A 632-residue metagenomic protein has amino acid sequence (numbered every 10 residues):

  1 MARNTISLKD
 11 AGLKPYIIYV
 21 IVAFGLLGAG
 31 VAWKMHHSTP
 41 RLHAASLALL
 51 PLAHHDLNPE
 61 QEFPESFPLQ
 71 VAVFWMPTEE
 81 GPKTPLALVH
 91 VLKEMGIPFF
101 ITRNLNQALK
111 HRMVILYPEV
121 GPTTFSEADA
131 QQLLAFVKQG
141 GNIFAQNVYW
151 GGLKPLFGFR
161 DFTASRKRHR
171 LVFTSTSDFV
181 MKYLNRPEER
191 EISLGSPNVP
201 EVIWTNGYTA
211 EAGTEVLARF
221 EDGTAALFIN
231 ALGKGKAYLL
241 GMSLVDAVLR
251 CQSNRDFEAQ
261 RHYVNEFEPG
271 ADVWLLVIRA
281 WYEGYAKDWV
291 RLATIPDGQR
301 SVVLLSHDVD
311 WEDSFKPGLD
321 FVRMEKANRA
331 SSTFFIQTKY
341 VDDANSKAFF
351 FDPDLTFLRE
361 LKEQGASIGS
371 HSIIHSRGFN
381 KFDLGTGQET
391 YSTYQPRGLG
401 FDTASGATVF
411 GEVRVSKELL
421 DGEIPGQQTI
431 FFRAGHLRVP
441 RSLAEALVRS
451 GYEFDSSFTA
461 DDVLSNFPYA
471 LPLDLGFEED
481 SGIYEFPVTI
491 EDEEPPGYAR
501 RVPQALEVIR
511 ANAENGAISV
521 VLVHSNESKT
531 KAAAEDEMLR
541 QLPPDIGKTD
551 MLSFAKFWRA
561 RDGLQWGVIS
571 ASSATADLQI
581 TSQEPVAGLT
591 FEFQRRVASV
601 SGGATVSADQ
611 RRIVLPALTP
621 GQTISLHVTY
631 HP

Functional and structural regions predicted by a protein language model:
Y19, W33-P68, H90, L232-K236 (+3 more regions): Extracellular ligand-binding/catalytic regions of CAZymes and related secreted enzymes and adhesion modules
F74-L156: Helical hinge/lid and interdomain linker segments adjacent to catalytic or ligand-binding clefts that mediate domain
K83, F173-L249, I483: Catalytic beta-strand/loop cores that center a nucleophilic Ser/Cys/Thr and support acyl-enzyme chemistry
T123-E191, E211, E215-E221: A glycine-rich, often tryptophan-bearing local segment used as a flexible ligand/cofactor-contacting loop or short
E127, A587-L589, R611-P632: C-terminal beta-strand-rich structural cap/linker in extracellular carbohydrate-active enzymes
G152, F157, V302, F315 (+4 more regions): Metal-dependent polysaccharide deacetylase catalytic core of the NodB/CE4 family, i.e., the active-site-bearing domain
H307-V309, G422-E423, I483-F554: Catalytic grooves of carbohydrate-active enzymes
F554-F593: Surface beta-strand/loop "capping" patches
